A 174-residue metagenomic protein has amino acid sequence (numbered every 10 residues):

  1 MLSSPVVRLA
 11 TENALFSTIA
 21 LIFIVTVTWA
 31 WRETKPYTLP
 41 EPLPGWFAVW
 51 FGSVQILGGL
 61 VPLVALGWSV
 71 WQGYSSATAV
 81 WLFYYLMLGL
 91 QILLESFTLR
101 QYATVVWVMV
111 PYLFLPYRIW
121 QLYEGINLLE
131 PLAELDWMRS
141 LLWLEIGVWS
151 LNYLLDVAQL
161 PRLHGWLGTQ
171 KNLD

Functional and structural regions predicted by a protein language model:
M1, L60-A65, L86-E95: Hydrophobic, membrane-inserted alpha-helices
M1-T34: N-terminal topogenic module of multi-pass integral membrane proteins
L43-L60: Membrane-water interface at loop-to-transmembrane-helix junctions
A48-F51, G73-Y85, V106-W107: A loop-to-helix transmembrane entry motif
Q55-S76: Membrane-helix boundary elements
V70-S75, E95-V105: Membrane-interface helix caps and helix-loop-helix hairpins in membrane proteins
F83, M87-Q91, W107-I126: Hydrophobic alpha-helical membrane segments
L113, Q121-D174: Terminal transmembrane helical module of multi-pass membrane proteins
